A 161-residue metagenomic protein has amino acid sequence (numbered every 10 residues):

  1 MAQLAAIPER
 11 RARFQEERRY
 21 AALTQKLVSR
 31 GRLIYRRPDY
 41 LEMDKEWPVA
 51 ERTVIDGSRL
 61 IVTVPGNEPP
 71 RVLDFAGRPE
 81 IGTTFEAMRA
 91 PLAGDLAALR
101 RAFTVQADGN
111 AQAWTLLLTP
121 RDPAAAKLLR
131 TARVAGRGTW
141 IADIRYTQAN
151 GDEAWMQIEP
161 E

Functional and structural regions predicted by a protein language model:
M1-Q15, R19-K26: N-terminal leader/targeting segments and the immediate start of mature chains
I7-E9, V28-R30, R36-P38, P48 (+6 more regions): Extracytoplasmic
E16-R18, D39, K45-V49, G57-R59 (+6 more regions): A mature extracytoplasmic/lumenal domain signature
A21-Q25, R52, P123-A126, N150: Short glycine/serine/proline-enriched coil/turn segments at secondary-structure junctions
R32-E86, A154-W155: An acidic-aromatic
N67-W114: Flexible, surface-exposed loop/linker segments and immediately adjacent secondary-structure boundaries
L96-E161: Gly/Pro-enriched, hydrophobic low-complexity segments that function as extracytoplasmic propeptides/linkers
